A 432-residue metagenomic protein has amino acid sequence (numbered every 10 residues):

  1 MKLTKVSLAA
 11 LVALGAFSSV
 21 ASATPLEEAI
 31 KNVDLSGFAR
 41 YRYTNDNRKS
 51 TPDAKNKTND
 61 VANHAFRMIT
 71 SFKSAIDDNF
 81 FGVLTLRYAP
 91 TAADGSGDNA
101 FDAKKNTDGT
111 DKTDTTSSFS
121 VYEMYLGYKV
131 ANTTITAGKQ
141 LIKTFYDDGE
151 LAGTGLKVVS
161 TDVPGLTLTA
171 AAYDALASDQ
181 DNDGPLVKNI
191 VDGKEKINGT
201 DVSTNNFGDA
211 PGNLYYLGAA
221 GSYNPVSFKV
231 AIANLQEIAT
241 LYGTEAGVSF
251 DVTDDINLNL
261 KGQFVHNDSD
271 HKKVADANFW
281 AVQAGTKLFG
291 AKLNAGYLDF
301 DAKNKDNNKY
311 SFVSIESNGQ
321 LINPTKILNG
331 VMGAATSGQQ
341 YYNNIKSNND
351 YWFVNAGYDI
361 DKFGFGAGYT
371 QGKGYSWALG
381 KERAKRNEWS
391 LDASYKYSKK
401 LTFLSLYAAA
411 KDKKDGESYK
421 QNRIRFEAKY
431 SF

Functional and structural regions predicted by a protein language model:
K2-K139, L156-T161, G247-I256, T286-K287 (+2 more regions): Beta-barrel outer-membrane channel/assembly domains of diderm bacteria
Y41-Y43, T133-F145, L156, L168-D174 (+7 more regions): Transmembrane beta-strand segments that form the barrel wall of outer-membrane beta-barrel proteins
K49-K57, D98-T113, A175, Q180-F207 (+4 more regions): Solvent-exposed loop segments that connect transmembrane elements
N59, T113-T115, S203-G208, G212-Y216 (+4 more regions): Extracellular/periplasm-exposed beta-strand and loop segments of Gram-negative cell-envelope proteins, dominated by
A62, M68-L84, K157-A171, V274-F312 (+1 more regions): Internal hydrophobic scaffold segments of catalytic domains
S118, I142-G155, A175-D179, D209-N213 (+5 more regions): Solvent-exposed loop/turn segments connecting transmembrane beta-strands in outer-membrane beta-barrel proteins
S160, L166-V248: Internal metal/ion-chelating core segments
I190, S222-P225, G247-S376: Detector for outer-membrane/organellar transmembrane beta-barrel domains, recognizing the amphipathic beta-strand
